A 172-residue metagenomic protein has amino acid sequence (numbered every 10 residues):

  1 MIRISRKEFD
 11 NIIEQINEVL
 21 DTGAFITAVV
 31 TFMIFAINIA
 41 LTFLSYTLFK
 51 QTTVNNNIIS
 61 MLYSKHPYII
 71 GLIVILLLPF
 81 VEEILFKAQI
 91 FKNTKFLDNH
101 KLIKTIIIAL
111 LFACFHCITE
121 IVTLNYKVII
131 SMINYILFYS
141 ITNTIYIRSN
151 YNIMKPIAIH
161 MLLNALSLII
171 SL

Functional and structural regions predicted by a protein language model:
M1-I2, R6, I145-S149: Structural signal for the C-terminal ends of transmembrane alpha-helices and the immediately following loop
I2-L78, I84, F91, F96 (+2 more regions): Juxtamembrane helix-loop-helix connectors linking adjacent transmembrane helices in multi-pass membrane enzymes
I39, I69-L172: Transmembrane helix-loop-helix hairpins at the membrane interface of multi-pass integral membrane proteins
